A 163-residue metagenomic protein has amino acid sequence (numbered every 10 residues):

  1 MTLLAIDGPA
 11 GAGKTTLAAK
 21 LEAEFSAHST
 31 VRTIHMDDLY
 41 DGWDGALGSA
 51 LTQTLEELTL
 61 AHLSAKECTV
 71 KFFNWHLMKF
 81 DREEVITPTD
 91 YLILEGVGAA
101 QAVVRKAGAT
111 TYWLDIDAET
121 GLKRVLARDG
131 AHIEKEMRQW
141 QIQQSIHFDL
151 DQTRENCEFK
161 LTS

Functional and structural regions predicted by a protein language model:
G8: The Walker A (P-loop) glycine that initiates the GxxxxGKT/S ATP-binding motif of P-loop NTPases
G11: Walker A (P-loop) phosphate-binding loop of P-loop NTPases
K14: Conserved lysine of the Walker
L17: Hydrophobic positions on the alpha1 helix immediately C-terminal to the Walker A/P-loop
E22-R32: Post-Walker A helix-loop "phosphate-sensing" segment adjacent to the P-loop in P-loop NTPases
R32, D38-L92: Conserved nucleotide-sensing/catalytic segment adjacent to the nucleotide-binding pocket in NTP-handling enzymes
D81-D129: ATP-dependent NMP and nucleoside kinases share a basic, alpha-helical "lid"
G130-S163: Small-molecule kinase domains that catalyze NTP-dependent phosphoryl transfer to phosphate-bearing small molecules
